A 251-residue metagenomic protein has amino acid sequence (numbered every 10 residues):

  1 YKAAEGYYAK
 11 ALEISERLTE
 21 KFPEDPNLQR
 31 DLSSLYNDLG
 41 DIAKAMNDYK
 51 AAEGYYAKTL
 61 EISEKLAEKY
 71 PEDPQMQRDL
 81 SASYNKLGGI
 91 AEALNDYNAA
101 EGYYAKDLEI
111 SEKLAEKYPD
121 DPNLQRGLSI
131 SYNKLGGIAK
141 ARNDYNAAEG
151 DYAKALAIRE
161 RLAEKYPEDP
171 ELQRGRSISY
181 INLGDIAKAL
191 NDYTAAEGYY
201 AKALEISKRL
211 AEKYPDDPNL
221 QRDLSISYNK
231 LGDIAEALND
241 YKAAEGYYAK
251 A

Functional and structural regions predicted by a protein language model:
Y1-A251: Thr-biased low-complexity repeat/linker tracts and other Thr-enriched repetitive architectures
